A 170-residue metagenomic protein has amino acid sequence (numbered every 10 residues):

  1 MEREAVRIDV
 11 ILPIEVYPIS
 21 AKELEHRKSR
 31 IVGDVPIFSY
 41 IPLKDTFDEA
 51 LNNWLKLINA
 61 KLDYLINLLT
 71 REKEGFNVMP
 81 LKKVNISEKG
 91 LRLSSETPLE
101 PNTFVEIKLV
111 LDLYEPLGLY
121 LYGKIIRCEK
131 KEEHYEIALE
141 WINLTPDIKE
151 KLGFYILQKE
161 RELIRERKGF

Functional and structural regions predicted by a protein language model:
M1-F170: Structured alpha-helical
